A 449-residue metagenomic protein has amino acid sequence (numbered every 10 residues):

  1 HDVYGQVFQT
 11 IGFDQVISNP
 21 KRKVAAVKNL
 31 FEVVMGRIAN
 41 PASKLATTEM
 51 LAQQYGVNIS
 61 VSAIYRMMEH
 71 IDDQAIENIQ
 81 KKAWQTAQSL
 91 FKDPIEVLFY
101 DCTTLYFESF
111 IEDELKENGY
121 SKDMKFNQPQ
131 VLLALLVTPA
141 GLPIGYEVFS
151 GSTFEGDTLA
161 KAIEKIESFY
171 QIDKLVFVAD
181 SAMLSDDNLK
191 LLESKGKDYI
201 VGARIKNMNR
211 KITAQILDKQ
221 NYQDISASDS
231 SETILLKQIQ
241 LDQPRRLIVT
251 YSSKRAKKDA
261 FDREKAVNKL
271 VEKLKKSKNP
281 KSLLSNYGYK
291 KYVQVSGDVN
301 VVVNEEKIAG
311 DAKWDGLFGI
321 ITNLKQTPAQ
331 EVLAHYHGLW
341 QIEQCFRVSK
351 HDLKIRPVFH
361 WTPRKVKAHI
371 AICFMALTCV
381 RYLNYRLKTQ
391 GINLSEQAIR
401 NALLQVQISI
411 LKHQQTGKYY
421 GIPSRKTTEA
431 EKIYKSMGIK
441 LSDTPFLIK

Functional and structural regions predicted by a protein language model:
D2-Y4: Structured, non-catalytic alpha/beta "coupling" segments that mediate domain-domain communication and provide generic
Q6, T10-K449: Anion-binding and metal-coordination hotspots
